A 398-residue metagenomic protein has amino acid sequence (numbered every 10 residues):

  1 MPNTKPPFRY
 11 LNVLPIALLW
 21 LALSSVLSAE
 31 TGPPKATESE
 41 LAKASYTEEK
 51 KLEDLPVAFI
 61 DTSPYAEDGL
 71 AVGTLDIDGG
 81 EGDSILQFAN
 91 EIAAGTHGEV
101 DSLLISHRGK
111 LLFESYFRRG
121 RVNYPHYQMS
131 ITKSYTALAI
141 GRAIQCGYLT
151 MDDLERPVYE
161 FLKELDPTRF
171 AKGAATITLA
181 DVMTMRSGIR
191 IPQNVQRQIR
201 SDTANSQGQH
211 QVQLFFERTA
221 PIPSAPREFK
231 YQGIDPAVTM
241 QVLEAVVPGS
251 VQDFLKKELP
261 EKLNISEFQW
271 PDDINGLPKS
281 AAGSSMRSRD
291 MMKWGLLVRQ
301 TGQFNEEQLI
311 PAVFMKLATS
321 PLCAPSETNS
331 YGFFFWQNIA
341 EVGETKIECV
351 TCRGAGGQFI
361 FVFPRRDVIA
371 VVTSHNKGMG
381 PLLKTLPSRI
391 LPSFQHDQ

Functional and structural regions predicted by a protein language model:
L23-R121, C146-T150, S393-Q398: N-terminal leader/targeting segments and the immediately adjacent pre-domain N-terminus
T31-A44, C352-Q398: Structured C-terminal helix/loop/strand segments within mature extracytoplasmic catalytic/sensor domains
G109, Y127-L154, V182, T239-L243 (+2 more regions): Active-site SXXK
V122-N123, V195-A282: Catalytic-site signature segments of enzymes, centered on catalytic residues
C146-I189, A245-M286: Active-site helix/loop module of the DD-peptidase/beta-lactamase fold, centered on the serine-lysine SxxK catalytic
L165-Q196, R218-R227, I234-A237, M286-R289 (+1 more regions): Conserved catalytic neighborhood of penicillin-recognizing serine enzymes
D235-V242, A282-F304, Q358-H375: Active-site-proximal alpha-helical segments within enzyme catalytic domains
I265-F268, K316-I369: Active-site Gly/Thr loop motif
